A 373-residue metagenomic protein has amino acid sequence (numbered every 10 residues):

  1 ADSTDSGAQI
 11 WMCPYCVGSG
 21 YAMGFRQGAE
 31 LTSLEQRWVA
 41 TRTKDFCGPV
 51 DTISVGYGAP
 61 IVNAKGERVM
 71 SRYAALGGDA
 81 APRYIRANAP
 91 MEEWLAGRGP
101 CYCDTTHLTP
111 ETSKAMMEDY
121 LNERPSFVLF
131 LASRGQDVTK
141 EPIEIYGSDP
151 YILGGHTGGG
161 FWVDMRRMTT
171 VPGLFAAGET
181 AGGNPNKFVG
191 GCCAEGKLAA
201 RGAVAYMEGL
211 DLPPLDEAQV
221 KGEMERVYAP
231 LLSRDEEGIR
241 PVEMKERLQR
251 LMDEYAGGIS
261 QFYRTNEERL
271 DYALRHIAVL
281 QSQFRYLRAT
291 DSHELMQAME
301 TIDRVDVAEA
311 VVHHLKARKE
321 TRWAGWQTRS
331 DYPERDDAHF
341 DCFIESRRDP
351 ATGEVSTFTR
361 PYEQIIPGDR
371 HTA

Functional and structural regions predicted by a protein language model:
A1-G48, V189-G202: Glycine-rich loop(s) and the adjacent beta-strand/alpha-helix scaffold that form part
S3-G7, I143-I152: Short, basic, glycine/proline-bearing loop/turn elements
S6, G99, T180-G183: Flexible glycine/proline-enriched surface loops and loop-helix/loop-strand junctions
Q9-W11, Y15, P49, Y57 (+4 more regions): Hydrophobic alpha-helical context, especially transmembrane and signal-peptide helices
A22-M23, D51-T52, P60, E92-W94 (+3 more regions): A general structural signal for short secondary-structure junctions and capping/turn motifs
A29-E144, P150, C193, A205-Y206: An anion/pyrophosphate-binding glycine-rich loop and adjacent beta-alpha core in soluble alpha-beta enzymes
V62-A74, G78, H156, F161-A176 (+1 more regions): Glycine- and aromatic-enriched mobile tails/lids
